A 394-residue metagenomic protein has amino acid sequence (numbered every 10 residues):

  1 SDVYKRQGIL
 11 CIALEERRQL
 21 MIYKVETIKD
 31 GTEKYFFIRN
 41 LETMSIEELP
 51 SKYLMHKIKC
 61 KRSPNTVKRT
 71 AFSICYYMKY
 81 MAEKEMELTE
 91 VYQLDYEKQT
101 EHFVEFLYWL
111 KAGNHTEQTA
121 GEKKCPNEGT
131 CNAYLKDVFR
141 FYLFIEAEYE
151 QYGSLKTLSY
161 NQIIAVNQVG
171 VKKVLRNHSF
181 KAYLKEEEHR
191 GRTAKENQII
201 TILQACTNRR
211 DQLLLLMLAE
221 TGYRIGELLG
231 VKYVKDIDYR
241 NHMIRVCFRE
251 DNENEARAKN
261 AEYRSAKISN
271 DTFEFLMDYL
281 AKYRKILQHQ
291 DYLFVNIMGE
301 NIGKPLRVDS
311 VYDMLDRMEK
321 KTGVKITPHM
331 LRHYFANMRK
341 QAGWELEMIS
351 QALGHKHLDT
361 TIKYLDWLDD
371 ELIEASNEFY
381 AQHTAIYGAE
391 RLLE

Functional and structural regions predicted by a protein language model:
S1-Y4: Short, small-residue-biased leader/transition segments that mark boundaries at the very start of proteins
I12, A381-E394: C-terminal secondary-structure termini that scaffold catalytic or DNA-interacting sites
L49-N65, I74-V169, T201: N-terminal core-binding DNA-recognition domain of tyrosine recombinases/integrases
R192-I225: Basic, Lys/Arg- and aromatic-enriched nucleic-acid-binding interface segment
G230-F273: Conserved tyrosine-mediated DNA breakage-rejoining catalytic core shared by Y-recombinases
S269-G323: Active-site/catalytic core of tyrosine-dependent DNA strand-transfer enzymes
Y312-Q351: Short, basic (Lys/Arg/His-rich) helix/loop patches that form interaction surfaces in the mid-to-C-terminal regions
L353-E378: Catalytic-site neighborhood detector that most strongly recognizes the C-terminal catalytic loop/helix of tyrosine
